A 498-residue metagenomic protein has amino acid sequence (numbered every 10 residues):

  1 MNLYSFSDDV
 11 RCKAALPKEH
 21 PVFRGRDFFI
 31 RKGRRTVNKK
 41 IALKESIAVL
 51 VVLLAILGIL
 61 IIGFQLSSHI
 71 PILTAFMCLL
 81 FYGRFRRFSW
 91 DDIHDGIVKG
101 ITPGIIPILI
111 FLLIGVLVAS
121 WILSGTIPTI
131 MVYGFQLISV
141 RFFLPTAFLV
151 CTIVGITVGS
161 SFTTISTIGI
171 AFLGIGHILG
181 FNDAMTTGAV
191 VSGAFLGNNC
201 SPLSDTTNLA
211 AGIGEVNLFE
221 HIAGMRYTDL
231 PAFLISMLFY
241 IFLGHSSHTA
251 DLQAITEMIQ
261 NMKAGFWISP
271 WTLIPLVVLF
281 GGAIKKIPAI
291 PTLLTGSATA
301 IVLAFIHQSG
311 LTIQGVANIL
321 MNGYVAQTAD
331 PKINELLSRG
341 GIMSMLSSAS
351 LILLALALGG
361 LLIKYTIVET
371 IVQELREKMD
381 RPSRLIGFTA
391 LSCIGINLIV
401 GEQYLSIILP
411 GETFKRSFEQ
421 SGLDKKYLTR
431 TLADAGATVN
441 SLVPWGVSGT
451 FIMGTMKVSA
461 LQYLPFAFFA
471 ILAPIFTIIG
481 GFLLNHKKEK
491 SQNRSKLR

Functional and structural regions predicted by a protein language model:
D9-R35: Positively charged N-terminal leader segments that act as targeting/secretion signals
V37-K39, I122-V132, L149-I153, H248-K263 (+2 more regions): Short juxtamembrane and helix-loop transition motifs at transmembrane-helix boundaries in membrane proteins
V37-L113, T126-R141, V277-L354, Q373: Hydrophobic transmembrane alpha-helices of multi-pass solute/ion transporters
I41, I47, I213-F233, M379-R498: C-terminal transmembrane helix pair
S46-L60, T74-R84, F111-A119, A147-G155 (+6 more regions): Hydrophobic core segments of alpha-helical transmembrane domains in multi-pass membrane transport and ion-translocation
R87-H177, A329-K415: Membrane-embedded alpha-helical segments and adjacent helix-loop junctions characteristic of multi-pass solute
S139-Y227, P231, I394-D434: Hydrophobic transmembrane alpha-helices that form the pore/transport pathway of multi-pass ion and small-solute
A210-F219, S246-V278, T299, L303-A329 (+2 more regions): Transmembrane alpha-helical segments and their short flanking loops that form helix-hairpins/helix-helix interfaces
